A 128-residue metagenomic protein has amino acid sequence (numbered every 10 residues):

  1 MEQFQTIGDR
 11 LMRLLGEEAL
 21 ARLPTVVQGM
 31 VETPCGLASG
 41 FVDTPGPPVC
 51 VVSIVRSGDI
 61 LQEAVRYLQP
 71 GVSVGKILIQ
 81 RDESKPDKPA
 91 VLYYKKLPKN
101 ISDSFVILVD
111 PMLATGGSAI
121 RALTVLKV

Functional and structural regions predicted by a protein language model:
M1-V128: PRPP-associated nucleotide enzymes
